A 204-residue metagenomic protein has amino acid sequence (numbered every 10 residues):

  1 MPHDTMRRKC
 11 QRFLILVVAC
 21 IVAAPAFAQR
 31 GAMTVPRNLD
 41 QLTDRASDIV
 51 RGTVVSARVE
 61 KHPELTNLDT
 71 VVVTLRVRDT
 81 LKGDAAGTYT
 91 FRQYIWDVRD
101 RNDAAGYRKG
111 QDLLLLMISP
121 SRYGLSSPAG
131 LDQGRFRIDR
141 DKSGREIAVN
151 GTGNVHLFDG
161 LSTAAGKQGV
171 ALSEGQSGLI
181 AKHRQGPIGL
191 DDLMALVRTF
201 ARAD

Functional and structural regions predicted by a protein language model:
P2-T5, P25-D204: Transition segments tied to proteolytic processing and entry into folded domains
H3-L14: Bacterial N-terminal signal peptides that target proteins for export
I15-A24: Bacterial N-terminal signal peptides
